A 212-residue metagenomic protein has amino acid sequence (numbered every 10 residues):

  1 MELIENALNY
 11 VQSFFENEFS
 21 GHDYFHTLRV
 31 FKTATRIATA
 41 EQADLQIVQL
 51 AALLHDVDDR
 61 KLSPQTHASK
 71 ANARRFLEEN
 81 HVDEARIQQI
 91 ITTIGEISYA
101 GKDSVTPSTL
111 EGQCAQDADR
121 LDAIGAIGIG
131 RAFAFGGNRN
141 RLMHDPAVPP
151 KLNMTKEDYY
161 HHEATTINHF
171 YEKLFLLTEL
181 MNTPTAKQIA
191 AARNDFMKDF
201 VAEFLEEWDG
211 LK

Functional and structural regions predicted by a protein language model:
M1-L3, Y10-V11, R29: Extended low-complexity intrinsically disordered regions
E2, N6, Q89, T165 (+1 more regions): Generic alpha-helical secondary structure signal
N6-E18: Generic N-terminal amphipathic, Lys/Arg-enriched alpha-helix
F15-Y24, L28-E41, L54, K102-K212: Divalent metal-dependent phosphate-bond-processing catalytic cores, especially two-metal-ion Mg2+/Mn2+ enzymes that act
V30, H67-E79: An active-site-proximal "capping" alpha-helix that borders the catalytic cofactor pocket
Q42-A52, R86-T93, S108-A115: Alpha-helical scaffolds flanking conserved acidic
L45-L62, S69, I91-A100: His-Asp-centered metal-binding catalytic motifs of divalent-metal-dependent phosphohydrolases/nucleases
R75-G95: Active-site-proximal helix-loop elements at catalytic-domain edges
